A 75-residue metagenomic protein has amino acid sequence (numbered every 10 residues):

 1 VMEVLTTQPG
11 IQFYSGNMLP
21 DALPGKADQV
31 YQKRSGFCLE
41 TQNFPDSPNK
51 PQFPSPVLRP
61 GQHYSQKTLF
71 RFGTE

Functional and structural regions predicted by a protein language model:
V1-E75: Active-site pocket scaffolds in enzymes
